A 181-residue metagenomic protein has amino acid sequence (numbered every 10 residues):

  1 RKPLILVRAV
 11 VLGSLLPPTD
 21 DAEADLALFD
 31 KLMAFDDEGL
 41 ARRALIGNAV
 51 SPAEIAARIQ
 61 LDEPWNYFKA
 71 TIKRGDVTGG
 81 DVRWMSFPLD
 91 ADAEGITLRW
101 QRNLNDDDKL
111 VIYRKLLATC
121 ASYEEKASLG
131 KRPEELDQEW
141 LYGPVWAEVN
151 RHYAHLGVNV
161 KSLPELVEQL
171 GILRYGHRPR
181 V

Functional and structural regions predicted by a protein language model:
R1-V181: S-adenosyl-L-methionine-dependent nucleic acid methyltransferase catalytic domains
